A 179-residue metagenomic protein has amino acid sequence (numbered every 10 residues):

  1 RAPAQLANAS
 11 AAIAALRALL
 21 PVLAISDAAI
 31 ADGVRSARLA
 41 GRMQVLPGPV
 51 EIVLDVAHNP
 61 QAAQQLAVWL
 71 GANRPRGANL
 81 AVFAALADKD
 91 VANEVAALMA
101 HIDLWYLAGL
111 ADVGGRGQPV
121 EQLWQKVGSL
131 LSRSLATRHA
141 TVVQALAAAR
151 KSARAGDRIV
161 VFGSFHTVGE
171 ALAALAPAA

Functional and structural regions predicted by a protein language model:
R1-L104: Nucleotide phosphate-binding/pyrophosphate-handling subdomain across enzymes that bind or process nucleotide phosphates
L6, R17, E51-V53, V95-D157: C-terminal helical cap/extension that packs against the catalytic core of soluble nucleotide-cofactor enzymes
L23, R74-P75, G128-S132, A179: Short helix-capping segments at alpha-helix termini
S164: Active-site-proximal loop/hinge segments that shape catalytic or ion-binding/gating pockets
T167-G169: Short, active-site-adjacent cap segments at secondary-structure transitions
A176: Nuclease catalytic cores that cleave nucleic-acid phosphodiester bonds, predominantly acidic two-metal-ion
